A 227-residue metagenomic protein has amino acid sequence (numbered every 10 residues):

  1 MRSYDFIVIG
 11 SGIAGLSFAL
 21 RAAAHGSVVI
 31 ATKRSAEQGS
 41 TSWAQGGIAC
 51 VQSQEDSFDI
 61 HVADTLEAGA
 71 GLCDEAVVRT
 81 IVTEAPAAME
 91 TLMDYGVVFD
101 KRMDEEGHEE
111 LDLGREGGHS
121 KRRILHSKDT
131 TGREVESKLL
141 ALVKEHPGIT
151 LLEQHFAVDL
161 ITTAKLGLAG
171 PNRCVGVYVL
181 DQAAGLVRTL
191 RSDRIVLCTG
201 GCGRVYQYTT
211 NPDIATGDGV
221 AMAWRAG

Functional and structural regions predicted by a protein language model:
R2-Y4, A184-R194: Core beta-strand elements of the Rossmann-like FAD/NAD(P) dinucleotide-binding domain in flavoenzyme oxidoreductases
F6-I30: N-terminal Rossmann-like FAD-binding beta1-loop-alpha1 element of flavoenzymes
S11, H155, D193-R194: Structural detector for helix-capping/boundary residues
S17, E134, K138, G217-R225: Short amphipathic alpha-helical face segments that pack within enzyme cores and frequently flank/anchor catalytic
S17-A22, S40, I195, M222: Hydrophobic/aromatic ligand-binding patch that stacks against planar heteroaromatic rings of cofactors or nucleotides
A23, M93, W224: Anion (oxyanion) recognition and catalysis
S27, T32-L186, R204: Conserved N-terminal/central alpha/beta ligand/cofactor-binding core
R194-G227: Glycine-rich loop(s) and the adjacent beta-strand/alpha-helix scaffold that form part
